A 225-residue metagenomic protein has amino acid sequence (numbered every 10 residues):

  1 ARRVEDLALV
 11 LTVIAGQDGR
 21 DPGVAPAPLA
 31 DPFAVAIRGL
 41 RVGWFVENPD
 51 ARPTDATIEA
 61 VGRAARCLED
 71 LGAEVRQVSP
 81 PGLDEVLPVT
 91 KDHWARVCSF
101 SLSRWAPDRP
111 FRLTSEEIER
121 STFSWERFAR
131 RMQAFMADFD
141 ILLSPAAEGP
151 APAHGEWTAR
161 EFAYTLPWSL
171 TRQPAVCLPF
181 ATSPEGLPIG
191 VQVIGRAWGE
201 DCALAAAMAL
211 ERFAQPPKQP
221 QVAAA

Functional and structural regions predicted by a protein language model:
A1-E59, G82, F213-A225: A short helix-breaking turn/cap at a secondary-structure junction
A1-R2, P110, V193-I194: Short, well-ordered beta-strand elements within core beta-sheets of diverse protein domains
L7, V42, L68, S121 (+1 more regions): Residue-level signal for inorganic ion chemistry
I14, L113-A225: Glycine-rich, small-residue loops and helix-cap segments that act as flexible hinges at active-site edges
A36-V46, R76-Q77, L83-F135, P179-G190: Short helix-loop capping/hinge segments that flank enzyme active sites or metal/cofactor-binding pockets
E47, P80, P145-E148: Short, well-ordered beta-to-alpha junction loops that form the rim of enzyme active sites and present histidine/acidic
I58-G62, A207: Short amphipathic alpha-helical segment that frequently serves as the phosphate-/nucleotide-binding helix
V61-A73: Short helix-loop-beta junction
